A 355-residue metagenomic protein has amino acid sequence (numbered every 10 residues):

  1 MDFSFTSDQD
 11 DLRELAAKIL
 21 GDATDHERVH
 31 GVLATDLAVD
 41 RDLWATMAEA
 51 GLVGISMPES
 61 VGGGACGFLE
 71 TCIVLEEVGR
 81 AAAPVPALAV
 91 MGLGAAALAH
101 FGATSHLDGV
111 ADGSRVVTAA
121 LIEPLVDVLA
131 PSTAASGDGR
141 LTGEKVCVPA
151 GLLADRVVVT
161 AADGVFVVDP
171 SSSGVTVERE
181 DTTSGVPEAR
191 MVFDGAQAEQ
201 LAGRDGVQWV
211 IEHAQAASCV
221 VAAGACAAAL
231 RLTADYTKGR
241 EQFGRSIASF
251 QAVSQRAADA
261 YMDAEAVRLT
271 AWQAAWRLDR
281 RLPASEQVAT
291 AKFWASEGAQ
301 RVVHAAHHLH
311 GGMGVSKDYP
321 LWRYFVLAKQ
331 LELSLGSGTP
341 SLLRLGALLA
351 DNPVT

Functional and structural regions predicted by a protein language model:
M1-A81, R140, E212-T355: Alpha-helical interface subdomain recognition
D40-D42, A99, D127-P131: Short, solvent-exposed polar/charged micro-motifs at secondary-structure junctions
L43, E70-V74, V90-G94, H106 (+2 more regions): Generic hydrophobic, aliphatic-rich segments that mediate packing or membrane embedding
V85-A103: N-terminal glycine-rich flavin-associated loop
V85-P86, S105-R231, D235, T355: FAD-binding core of flavoproteins
A89, G109, A248-Q251: Beta-strand segments within the central parallel beta-sheet cores of soluble alpha/beta enzyme folds
